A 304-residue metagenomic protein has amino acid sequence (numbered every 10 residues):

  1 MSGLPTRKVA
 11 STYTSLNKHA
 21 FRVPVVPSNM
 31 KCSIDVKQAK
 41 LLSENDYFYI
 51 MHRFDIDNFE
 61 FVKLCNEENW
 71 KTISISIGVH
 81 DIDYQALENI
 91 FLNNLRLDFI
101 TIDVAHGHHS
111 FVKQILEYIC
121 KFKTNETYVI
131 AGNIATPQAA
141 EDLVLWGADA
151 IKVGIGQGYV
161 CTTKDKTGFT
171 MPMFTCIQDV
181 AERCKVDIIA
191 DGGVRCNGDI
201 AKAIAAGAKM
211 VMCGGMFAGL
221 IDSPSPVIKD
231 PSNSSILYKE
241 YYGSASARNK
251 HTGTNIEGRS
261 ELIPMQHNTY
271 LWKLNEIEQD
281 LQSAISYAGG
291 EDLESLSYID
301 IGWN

Functional and structural regions predicted by a protein language model:
M1-D187, G215-F217: Active-site entrance/lid segments in N-terminal catalytic domains of soluble metabolic enzymes
M1-S2, W146, G168-A190, V194-N304: Alpha/beta catalytic cores of nucleotide-metabolism and tRNA/nucleoside-modifying enzymes
